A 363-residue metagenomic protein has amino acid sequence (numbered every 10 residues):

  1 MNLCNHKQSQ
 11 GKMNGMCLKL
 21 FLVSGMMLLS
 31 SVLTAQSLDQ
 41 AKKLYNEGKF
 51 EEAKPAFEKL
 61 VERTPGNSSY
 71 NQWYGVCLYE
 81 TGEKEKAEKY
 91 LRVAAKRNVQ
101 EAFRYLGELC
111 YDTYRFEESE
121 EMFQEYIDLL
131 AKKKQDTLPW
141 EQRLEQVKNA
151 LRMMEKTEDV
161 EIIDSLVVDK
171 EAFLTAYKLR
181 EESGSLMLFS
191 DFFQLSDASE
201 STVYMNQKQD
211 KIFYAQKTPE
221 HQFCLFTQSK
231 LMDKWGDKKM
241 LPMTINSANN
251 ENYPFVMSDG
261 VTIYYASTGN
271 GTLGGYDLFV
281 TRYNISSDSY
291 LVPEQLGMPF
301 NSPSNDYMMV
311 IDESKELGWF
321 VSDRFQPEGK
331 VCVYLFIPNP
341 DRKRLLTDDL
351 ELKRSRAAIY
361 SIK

Functional and structural regions predicted by a protein language model:
Q36-G66, W73: Alpha-helical segment of the N-proximal tetratricopeptide repeat
G66, N98-V99: Short helix-capping/linker turns of helical repeat alpha-solenoids
E80, E101, Y105, D112 (+2 more regions): Short, conserved micro-motifs composed of acidic
